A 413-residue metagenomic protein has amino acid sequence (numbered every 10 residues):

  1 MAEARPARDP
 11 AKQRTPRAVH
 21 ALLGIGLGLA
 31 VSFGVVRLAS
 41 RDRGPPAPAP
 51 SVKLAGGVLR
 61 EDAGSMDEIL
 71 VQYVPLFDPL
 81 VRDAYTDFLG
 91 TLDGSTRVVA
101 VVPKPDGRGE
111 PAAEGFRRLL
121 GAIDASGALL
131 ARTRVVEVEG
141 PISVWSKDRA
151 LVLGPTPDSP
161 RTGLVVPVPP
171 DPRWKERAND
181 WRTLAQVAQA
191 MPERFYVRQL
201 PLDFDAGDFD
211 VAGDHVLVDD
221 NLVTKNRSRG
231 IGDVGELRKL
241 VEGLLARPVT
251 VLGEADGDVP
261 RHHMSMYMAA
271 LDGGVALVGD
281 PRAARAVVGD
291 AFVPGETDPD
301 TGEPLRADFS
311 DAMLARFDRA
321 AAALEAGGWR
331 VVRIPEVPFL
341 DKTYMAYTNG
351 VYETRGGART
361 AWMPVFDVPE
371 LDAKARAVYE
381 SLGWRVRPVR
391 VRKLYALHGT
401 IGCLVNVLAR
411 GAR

Functional and structural regions predicted by a protein language model:
M1-P10: N-terminal intrinsically disordered, acidic low-complexity segments at the extreme N-terminus
A11-V19: Short, low-complexity patches enriched in S/T/P/G
A21-V35: Hydrophobic membrane-insertion alpha-helices, especially the h-region of bacterial N-terminal signal peptides
V36, S40, G44-R413: The feature marks the mature, well-folded catalytic cores of soluble enzymes
